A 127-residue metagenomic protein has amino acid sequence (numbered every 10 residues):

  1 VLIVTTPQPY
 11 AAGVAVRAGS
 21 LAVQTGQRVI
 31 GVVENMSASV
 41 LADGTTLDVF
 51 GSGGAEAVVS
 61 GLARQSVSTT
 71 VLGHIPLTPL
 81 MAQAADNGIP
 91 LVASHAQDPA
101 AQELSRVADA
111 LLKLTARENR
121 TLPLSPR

Functional and structural regions predicted by a protein language model:
V1-H74, P79-Q83: Conserved catalytic-core segment of NTP-binding enzymes
V16, I30, A96, N119-L122: Residue-level detector of alpha-helical recognition elements and their boundaries
G26, L112-N119: Secondary-structure transition/hinge residues
A85-Q102: C-terminal boundary of histidine-terminating zinc-finger modules
P99-L114: Acyltransferase
R106-A110, N119-R127: A short, charged, Gly/Pro-tolerant segment at domain boundaries
